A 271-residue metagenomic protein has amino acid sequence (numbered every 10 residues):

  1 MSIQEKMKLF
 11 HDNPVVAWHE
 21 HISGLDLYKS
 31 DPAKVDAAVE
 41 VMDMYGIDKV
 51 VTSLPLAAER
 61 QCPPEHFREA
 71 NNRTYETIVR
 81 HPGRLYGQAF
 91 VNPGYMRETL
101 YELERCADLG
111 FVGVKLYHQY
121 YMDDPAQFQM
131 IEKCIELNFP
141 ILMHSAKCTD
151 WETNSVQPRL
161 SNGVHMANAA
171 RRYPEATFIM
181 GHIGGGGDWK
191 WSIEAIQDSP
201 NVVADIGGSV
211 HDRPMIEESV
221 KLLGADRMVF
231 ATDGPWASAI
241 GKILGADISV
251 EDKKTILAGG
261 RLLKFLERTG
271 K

Functional and structural regions predicted by a protein language model:
M1-E20, D26-K49, E104, L109 (+3 more regions): Mid-to-C-terminal alpha-helical segments outside catalytic/metal-binding sites
P14-L25, I141-A146, M180: Histidine-centered catalytic micro-motifs
V15-W18, V51-L54, Q88-F90, K115 (+3 more regions): Active-site neighborhood of phospho(di)ester-bond hydrolases with catalytic His/Asp-centered motifs
H19, M42, T74, I78 (+8 more regions): Conserved, mostly hydrophobic/aromatic
H21-A33, A58-E65, S155: Acidic/histidine-rich helix-loop elements that form or flank divalent-metal/phosphate-binding sites at the catalytic
S23-L25, A57-R60, P93-R97, Y121-D123 (+4 more regions): Active-site environment of divalent metal-dependent phosphoester hydrolases
K49, P64-T149: Active-site gating/metal-coordination segments in enzymes
F111-G113, Q127-V229: Catalytic pocket-lining loop regions of alpha/beta-barrel enzymes, especially the amidohydrolase/enolase/GH5 lineages
